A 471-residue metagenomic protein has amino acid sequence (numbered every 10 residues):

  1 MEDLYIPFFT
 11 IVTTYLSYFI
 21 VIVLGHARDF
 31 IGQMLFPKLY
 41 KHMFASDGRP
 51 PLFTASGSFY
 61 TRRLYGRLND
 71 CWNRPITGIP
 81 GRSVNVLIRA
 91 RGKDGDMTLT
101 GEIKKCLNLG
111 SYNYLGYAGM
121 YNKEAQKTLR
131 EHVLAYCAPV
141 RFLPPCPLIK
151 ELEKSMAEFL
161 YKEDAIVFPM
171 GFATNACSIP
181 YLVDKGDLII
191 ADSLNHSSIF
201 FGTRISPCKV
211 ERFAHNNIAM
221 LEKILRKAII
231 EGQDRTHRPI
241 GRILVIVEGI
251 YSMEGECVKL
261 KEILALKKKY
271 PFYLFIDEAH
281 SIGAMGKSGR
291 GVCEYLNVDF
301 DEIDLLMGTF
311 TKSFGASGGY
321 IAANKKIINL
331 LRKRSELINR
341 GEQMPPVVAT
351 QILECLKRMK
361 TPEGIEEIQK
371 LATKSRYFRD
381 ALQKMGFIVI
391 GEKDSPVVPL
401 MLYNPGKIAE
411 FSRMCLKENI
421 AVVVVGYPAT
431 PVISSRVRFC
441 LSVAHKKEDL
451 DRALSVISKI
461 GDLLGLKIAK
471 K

Functional and structural regions predicted by a protein language model:
Y5-I6, T13, S17-L24, R28-G32 (+9 more regions): Conserved PLP-binding catalytic core of the aspartate aminotransferase-like
G57-L64, I76-D94, N122-M170: Conserved N-terminal alpha-helix of the aminotransferase class I/II PLP-enzyme fold
Y112-N113, E211, H215-I276: Active-site phosphate-binding strand-loop segment of PLP-dependent enzymes
Y117-K127, E131-H132, L148, K154 (+3 more regions): PLP-dependent enzyme catalytic core of the Aspartate aminotransferase-like
S178-S197: Conserved PLP-anchoring active-site segment centered on the Schiff-base-forming lysine
K185, I205-P207, E302: Short, structured coil segments at secondary-structure junctions
Y270-Y273, H280, M285-D394, G406-K407: Active-site C-terminal subdomain of aminotransferase-like
